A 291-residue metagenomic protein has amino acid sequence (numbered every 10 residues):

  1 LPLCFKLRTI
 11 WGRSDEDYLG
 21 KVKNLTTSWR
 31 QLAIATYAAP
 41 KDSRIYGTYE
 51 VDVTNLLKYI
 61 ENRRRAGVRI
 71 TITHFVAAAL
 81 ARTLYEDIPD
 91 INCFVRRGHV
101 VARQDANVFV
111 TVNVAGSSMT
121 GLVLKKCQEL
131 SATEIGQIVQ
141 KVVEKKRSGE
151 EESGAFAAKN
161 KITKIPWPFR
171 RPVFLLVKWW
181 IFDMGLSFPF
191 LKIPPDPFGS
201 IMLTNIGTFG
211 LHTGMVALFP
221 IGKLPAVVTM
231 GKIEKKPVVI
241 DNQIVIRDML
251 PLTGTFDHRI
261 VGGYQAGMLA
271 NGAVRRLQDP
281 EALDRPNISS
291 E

Functional and structural regions predicted by a protein language model:
P2-E291: C-terminal catalytic/motor cores of large multi-domain enzyme assemblies
